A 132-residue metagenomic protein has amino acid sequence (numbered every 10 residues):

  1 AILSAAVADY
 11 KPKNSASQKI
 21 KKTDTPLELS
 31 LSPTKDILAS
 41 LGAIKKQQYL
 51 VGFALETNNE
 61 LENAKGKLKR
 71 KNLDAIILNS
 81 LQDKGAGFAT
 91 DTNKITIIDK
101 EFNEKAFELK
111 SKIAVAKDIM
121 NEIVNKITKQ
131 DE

Functional and structural regions predicted by a protein language model:
A1-L55, N59-E132: A cross-family phosphate/adenosyl-ligand binding-site feature
